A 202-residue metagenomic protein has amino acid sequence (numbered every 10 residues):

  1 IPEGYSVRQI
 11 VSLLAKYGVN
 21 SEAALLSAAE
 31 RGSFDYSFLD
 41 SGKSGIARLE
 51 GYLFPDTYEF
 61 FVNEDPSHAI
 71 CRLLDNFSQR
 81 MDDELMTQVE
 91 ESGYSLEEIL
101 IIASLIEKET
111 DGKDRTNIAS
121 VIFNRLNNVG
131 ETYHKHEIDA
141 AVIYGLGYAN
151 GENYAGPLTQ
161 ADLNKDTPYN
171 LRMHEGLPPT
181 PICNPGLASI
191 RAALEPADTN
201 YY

Functional and structural regions predicted by a protein language model:
E3-G4, N63: Short gly/acidic/polar-rich coil/turn motifs that serve as flexible hinges in modular proteins
G4-Y17: Membrane-embedded segments
V19-N20, F34-Y202: Bacterial extracytoplasmic/cell-wall-associated proteins, especially those involved in peptidoglycan
V19-R31: Extended intrinsically disordered, low-complexity coil regions enriched in Ser, Thr, Gly, Ala and often Pro
